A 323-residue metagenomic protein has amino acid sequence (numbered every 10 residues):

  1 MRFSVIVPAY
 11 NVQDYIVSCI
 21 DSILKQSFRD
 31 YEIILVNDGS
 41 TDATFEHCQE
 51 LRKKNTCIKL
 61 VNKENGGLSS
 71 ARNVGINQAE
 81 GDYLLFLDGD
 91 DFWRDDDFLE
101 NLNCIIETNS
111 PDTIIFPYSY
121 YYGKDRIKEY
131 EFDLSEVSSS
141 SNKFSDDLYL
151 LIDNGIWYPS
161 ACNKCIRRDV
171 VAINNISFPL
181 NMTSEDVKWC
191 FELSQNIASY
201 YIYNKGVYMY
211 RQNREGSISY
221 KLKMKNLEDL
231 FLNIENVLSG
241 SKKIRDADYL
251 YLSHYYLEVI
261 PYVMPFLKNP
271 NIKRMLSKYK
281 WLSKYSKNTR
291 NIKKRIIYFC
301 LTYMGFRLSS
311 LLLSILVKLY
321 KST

Functional and structural regions predicted by a protein language model:
M1-S4, S22, E32, K188: Cell-envelope/extracellular polymer assembly enzymes that use nucleotide-activated donors
N11-K25, H47: Short, well-formed alpha-helical segments that are part of the catalytic scaffolds of diverse glycosyltransferases
S22, N37-E46, E64, F92: A conserved acidic beta->alpha catalytic loop
D30-G39, K59-E64, D88-G89: Short beta-strand/loop segment that forms part of the nucleotide-sugar
K63-A79, G89: Glycine-rich, basic loop-to-helix element that forms the pyrophosphate-binding segment of sugar-nucleotide handling
L68, G89-Y203, Y208-M224: Donor-binding/catalytic cores of nucleotide-activated saccharide and glycerol-phosphate transferases/polymerases
L84: Short aromatic/hydrophobic "clamp" motif used to bind/position activated sugar donors
L267-T323: Membrane-interface aromatic/basic loop that binds lipid-linked glycans or pyrophosphate carriers, typified by
